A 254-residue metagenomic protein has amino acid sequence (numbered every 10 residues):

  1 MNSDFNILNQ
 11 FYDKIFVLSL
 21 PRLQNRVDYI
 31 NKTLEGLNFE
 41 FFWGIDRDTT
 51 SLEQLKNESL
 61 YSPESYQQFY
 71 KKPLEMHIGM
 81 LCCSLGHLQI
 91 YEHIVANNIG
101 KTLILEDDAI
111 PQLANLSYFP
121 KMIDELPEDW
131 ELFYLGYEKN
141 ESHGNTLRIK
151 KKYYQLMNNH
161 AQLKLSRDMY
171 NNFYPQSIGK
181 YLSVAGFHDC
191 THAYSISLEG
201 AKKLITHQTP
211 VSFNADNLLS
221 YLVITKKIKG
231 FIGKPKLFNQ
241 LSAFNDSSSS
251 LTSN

Functional and structural regions predicted by a protein language model:
M1-L105, A109-N254: An acidic/histidine-cluster motif and surrounding catalytic segment that typifies divalent-metal-assisted enzyme active
